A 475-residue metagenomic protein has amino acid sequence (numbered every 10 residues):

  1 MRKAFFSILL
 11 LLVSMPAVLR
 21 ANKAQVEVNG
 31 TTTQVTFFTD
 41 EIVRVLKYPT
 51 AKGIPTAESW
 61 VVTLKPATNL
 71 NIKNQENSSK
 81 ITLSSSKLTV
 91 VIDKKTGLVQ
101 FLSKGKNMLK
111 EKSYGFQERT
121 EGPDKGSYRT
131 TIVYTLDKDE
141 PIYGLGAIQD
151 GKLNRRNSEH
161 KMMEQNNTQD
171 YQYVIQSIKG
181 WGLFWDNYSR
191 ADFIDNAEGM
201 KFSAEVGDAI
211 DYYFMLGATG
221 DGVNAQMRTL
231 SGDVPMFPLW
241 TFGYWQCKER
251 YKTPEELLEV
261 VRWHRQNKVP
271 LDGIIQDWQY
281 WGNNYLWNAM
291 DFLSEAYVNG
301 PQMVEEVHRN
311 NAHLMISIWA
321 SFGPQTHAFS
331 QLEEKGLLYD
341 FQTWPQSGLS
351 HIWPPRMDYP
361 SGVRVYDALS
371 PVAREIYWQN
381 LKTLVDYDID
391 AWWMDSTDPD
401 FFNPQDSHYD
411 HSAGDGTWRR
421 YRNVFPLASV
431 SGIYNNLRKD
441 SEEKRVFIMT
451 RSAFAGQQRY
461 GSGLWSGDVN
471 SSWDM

Functional and structural regions predicted by a protein language model:
M1-A24: Bacterial Sec-dependent N-terminal signal peptides
L19-N22, F37-D40, K73-S84, D93-K95 (+2 more regions): Short, ordered beta-strand-loop transition motifs
N22-Q34: Short N-terminal segments immediately surrounding and downstream of signal-peptide cleavage
E27, T82-S84, L102, I175: A general beta-strand register signal
T33-F37, L88-D93, Q172, L183: Broad, structure-driven detector of short, well-ordered beta-strand segments within folded domains
T36-T82, R119-E121: A low-complexity, Ser/Thr/Gly/Pro-enriched, surface-exposed linker/loop concept that marks segments flanking
S86-K110: Hydrophobic or amphipathic alpha-helical targeting/insertion segments
M108-M475: Catalytic-domain carbohydrate-binding cleft regions of carbohydrate-active enzymes
